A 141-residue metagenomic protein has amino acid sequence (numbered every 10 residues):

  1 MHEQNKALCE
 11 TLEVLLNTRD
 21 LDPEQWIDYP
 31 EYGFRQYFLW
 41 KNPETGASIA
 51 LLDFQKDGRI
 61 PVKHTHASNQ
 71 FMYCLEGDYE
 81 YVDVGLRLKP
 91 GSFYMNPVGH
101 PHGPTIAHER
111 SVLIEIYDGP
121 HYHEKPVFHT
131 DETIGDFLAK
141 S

Functional and structural regions predicted by a protein language model:
M1-G46, D131-I134, A139-S141: A short, N-terminal "cap"/entry segment at the start of jelly-roll beta-barrel domains of the cupin/DSBH fold
D20, R35-T65, P97-P101: Conserved short histidine dyad/triad with adjacent acidic residue
K56, T65-V82: Glycine- and acidic-residue-biased ligand/ion/polar-headgroup-sensing regions
H64-H66, L86-R87, I106-H108: Short glycine/proline-enriched turns and hinge-like loops at secondary-structure junctions
V82-P101: Short acidic-glycine-tyrosine-enriched beta hairpin
H108-S141: Double-stranded beta-helix
